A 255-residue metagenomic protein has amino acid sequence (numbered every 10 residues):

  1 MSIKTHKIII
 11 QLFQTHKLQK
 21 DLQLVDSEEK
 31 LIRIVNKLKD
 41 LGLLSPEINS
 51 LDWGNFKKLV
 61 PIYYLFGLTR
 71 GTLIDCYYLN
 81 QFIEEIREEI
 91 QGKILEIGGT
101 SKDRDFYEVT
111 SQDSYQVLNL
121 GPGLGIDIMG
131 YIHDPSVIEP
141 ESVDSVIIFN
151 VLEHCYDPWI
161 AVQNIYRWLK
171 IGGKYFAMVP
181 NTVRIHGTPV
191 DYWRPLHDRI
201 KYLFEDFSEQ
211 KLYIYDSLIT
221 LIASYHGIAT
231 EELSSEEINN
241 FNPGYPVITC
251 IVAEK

Functional and structural regions predicted by a protein language model:
M1-E47: Boundary detector for helix-to-coil junctions that initiate low-complexity/charged tails
K39-E88: Class I SAM-dependent methyltransferase Rossmann-like catalytic core, especially the SAM/SAH-binding loop
T69, L73, V151-C155, V190-R194: Short, charged/polar micro-motifs that form catalytic or ligand-binding hotspots
I74-Q81, S101, I160, P195: Short, conserved clusters of charged catalytic residues that mark active-site and nucleotide-handling motifs
D75-Y78, I126-Y131, E232-S235: Short gly/ser/thr-rich secondary-structure transition/capping motifs
E85-I86, K93-H186, I251-A253: Conserved SAM-binding loop
E89-I94, D206-Q210: Short amphipathic alpha-helical segments with coiled-coil-like heptad repeat character
W159-I160, N164, K170-K255: S-adenosyl-L-methionine-dependent methyltransferase catalytic module, highlighting the catalytic core
